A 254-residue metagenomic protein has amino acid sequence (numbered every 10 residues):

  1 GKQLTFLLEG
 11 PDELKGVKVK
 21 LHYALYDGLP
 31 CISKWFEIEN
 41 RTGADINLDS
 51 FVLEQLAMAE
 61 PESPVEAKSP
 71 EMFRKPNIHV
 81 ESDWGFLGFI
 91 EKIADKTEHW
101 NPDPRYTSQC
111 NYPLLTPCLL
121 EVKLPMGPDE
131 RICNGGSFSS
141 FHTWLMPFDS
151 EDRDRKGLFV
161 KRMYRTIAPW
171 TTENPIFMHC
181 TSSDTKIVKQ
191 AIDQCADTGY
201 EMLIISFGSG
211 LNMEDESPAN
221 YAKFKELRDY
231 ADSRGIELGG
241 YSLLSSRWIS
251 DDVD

Functional and structural regions predicted by a protein language model:
G1-P117, L124-P128: Polysaccharide-binding surfaces and accessory modules of carbohydrate-active proteins
I32, N47, S139, T198-E201: Short loop/turn motifs at secondary-structure junctions
W35-E39, S139, E237: Residues within well-ordered beta-strands of beta-sheet-rich folds
F36, G135, C195: Conserved, mostly hydrophobic/aromatic
E98-W100, P104, N111, S150 (+2 more regions): Short Asp/Glu-rich motifs
E130-F148: Short Pro-Gly-centered flexible turn/kink motifs
H142, M146-N174: Terminal connector regions
F177-D254: Aromatic-lined carbohydrate-binding/catalytic grooves of carbohydrate-active enzymes
